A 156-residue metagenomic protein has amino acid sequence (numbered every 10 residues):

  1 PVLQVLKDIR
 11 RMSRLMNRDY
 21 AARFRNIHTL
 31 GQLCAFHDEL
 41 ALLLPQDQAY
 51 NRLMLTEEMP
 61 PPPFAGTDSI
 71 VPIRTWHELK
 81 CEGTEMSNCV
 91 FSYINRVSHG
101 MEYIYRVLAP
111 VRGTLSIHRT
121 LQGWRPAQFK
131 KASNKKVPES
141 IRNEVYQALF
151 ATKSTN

Functional and structural regions predicted by a protein language model:
P1-N156: Glycine-focused motif/segment detector
